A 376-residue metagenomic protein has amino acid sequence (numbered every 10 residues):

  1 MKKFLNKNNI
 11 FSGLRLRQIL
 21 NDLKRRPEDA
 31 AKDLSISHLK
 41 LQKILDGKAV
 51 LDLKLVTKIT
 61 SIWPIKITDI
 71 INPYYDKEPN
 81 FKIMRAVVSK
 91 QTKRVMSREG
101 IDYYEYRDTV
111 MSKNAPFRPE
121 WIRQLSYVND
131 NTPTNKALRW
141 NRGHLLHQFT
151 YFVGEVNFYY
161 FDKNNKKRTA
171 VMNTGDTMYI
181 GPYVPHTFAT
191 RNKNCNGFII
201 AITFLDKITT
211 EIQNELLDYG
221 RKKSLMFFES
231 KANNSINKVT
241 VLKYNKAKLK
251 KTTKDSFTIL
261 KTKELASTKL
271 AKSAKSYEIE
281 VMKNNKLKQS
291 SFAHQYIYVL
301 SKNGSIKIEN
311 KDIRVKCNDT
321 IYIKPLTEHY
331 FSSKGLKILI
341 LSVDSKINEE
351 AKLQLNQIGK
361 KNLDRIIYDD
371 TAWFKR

Functional and structural regions predicted by a protein language model:
M1-R25: A short, Lys/Arg-rich alpha-helix, primarily the initiator
D22-K43: Short alpha-helical DNA-recognition segment
K54-D69: DNA major-groove recognition helix of helix-turn-helix/homeodomain DNA-binding modules
I65-V128, T210-K275, E280-V281, E350-R376: A short, N-terminal "cap"/entry segment at the start of jelly-roll beta-barrel domains of the cupin/DSBH fold
T109, D162-V184, E309-T327: Short acidic-glycine-tyrosine-enriched beta hairpin
R123-Y127, W140-D162, F204, E278-V281 (+1 more regions): Short, conserved beta-strand element in jelly-roll/cupin
N173, P182-E215, D319, P325-A351: Ligand-binding loop in jelly-roll beta-barrel domains
